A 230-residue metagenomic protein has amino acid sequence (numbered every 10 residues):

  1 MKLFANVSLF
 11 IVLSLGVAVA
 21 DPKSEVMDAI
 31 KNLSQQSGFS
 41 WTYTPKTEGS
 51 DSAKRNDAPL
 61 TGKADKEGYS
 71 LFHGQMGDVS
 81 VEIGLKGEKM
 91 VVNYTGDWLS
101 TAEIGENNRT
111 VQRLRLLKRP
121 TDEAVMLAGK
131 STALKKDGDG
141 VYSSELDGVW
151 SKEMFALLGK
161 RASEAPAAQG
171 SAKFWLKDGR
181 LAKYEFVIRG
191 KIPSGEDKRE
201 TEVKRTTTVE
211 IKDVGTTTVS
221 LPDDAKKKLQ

Functional and structural regions predicted by a protein language model:
K2-F10: Sec-dependent signal peptide recognition, specifically the positively charged N-region followed immediately by
F10-K63, T132, G215-Q230: N-terminal leader/targeting segments and the immediate start of mature chains
D21-E25, Y94-E164: Flexible, processing/modification-adjacent segments and terminal tails in exported/periplasmic/extracellular proteins
D28-K31, A58-K66, I83, G87-M90 (+2 more regions): Extended lipid/amphipathic-ligand handling interfaces
E48, G74-V81, F186-S194, A225-Q230: Short, solvent-exposed aromatic-acidic interface loops
A53-P59, M76-K86, P166-S171, Y184-E185 (+1 more regions): Short, surface-exposed coil-to-beta transition loops
D57-R119, E123-V125: An acidic-aromatic
D139-D224: Gly/Pro-enriched, hydrophobic low-complexity segments that function as extracytoplasmic propeptides/linkers
